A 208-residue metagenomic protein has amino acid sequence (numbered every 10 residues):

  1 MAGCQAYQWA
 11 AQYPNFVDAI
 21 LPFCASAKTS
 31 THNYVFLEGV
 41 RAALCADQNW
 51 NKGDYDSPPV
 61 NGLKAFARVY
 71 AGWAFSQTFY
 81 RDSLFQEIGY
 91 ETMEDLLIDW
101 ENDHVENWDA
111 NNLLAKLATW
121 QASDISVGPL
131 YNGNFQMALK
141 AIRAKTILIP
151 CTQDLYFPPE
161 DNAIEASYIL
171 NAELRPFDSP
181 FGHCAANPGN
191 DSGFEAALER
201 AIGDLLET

Functional and structural regions predicted by a protein language model:
G3-P14, I20: Short glycine-enriched nucleophile-adjacent loop and the immediately C-terminal alpha-helix near the catalytic center
F16-D103: Alpha/beta-hydrolase-fold enzymes
D99, A115-A138: Active-site nucleophile elbow and catalytic-triad environment of alpha/beta-hydrolase enzymes
Y131, L155-D161: Conserved alpha/beta-hydrolase "acid-adjacent" motif
L139-R143, S167-L170: Short, conserved loop/helix-junction motifs that constitute active-site signature segments in enzyme catalytic cores
I142, L148-P150: Short beta-strand/loop motif that positions the catalytic acidic residue of the alpha/beta-hydrolase fold
A163-T208: Catalytic active-site module of serine/aspartate enzymes centered on a nucleophile-bearing elbow/loop
